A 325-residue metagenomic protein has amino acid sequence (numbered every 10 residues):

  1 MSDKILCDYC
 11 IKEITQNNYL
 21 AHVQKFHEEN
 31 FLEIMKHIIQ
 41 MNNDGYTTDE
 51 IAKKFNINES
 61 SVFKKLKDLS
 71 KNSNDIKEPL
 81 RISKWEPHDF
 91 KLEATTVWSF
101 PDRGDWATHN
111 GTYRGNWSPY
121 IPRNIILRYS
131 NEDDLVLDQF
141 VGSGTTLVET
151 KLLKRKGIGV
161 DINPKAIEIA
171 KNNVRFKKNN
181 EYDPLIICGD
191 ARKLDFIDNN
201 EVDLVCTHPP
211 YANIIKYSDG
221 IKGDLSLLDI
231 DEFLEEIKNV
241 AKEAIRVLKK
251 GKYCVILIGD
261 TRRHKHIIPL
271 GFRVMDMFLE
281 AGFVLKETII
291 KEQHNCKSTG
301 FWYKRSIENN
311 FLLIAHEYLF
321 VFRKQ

Functional and structural regions predicted by a protein language model:
S2-E13, N17-Q325: Class I S-adenosyl-L-methionine-dependent methyltransferase catalytic core
